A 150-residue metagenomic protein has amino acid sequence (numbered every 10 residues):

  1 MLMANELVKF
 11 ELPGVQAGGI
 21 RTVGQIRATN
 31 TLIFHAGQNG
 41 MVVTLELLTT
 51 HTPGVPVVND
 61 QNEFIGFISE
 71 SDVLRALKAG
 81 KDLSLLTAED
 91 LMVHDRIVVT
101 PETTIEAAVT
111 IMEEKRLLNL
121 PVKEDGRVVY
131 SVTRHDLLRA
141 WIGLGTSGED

Functional and structural regions predicted by a protein language model:
M1-D150: Tandem CBS (Cystathionine beta-synthase) repeat/Bateman regulatory domains
